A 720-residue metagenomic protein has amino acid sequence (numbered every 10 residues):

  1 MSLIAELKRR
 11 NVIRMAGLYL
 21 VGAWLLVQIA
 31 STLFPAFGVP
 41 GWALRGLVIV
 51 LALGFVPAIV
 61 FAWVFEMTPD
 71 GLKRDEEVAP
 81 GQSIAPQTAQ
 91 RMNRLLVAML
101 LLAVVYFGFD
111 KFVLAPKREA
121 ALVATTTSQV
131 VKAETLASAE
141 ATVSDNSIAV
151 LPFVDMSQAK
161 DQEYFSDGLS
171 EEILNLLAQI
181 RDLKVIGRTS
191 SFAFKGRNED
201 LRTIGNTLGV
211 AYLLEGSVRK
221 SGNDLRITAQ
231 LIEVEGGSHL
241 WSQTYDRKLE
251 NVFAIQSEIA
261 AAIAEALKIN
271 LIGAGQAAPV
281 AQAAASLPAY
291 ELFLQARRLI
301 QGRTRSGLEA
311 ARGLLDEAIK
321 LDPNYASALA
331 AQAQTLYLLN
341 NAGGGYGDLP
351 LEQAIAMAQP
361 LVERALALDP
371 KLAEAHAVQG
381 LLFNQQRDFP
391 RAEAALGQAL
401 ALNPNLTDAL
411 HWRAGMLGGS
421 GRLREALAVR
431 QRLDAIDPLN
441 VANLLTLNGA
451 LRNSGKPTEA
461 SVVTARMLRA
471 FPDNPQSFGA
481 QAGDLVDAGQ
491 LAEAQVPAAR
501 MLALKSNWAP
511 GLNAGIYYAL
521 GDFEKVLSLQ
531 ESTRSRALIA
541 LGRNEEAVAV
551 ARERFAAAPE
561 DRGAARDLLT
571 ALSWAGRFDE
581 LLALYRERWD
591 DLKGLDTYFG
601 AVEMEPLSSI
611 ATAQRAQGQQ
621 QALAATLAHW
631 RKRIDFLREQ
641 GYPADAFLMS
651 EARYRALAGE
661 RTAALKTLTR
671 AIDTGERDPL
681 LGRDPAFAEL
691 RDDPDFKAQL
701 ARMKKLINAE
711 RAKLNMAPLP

Functional and structural regions predicted by a protein language model:
M1-A120: An N-terminal, helix-rich hydrophobic module
S2, I29, P35, V39-A43 (+11 more regions): Helical anchoring/docking segments at protein termini
R10, I180, D322-Y325, D369 (+2 more regions): Acidic-histidine catalytic/liganding microenvironments
P40-A43, G345-L349, T597, L680: Short, surface-exposed loop/turn segments at secondary-structure junctions
L53-V56, W63-D70, I180, V234 (+6 more regions): Phosphate/oxyanion-binding loops and surfaces in catalytic or ligand/nucleic-acid-binding neighborhoods
T88-R91, L96, L100-L527, E546 (+3 more regions): Acidic, proline/glycine-rich low-complexity intrinsically disordered segments
A358, A377, L396, L410 (+2 more regions): Alpha-helical protein-protein interaction modules
